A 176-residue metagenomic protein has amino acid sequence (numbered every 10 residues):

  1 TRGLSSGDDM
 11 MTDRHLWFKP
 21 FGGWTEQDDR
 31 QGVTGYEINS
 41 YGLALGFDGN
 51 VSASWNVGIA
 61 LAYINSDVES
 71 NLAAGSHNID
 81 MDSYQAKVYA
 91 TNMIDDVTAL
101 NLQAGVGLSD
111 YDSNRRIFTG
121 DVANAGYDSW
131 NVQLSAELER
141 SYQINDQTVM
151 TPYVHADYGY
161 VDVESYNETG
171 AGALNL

Functional and structural regions predicted by a protein language model:
T1-V149: Outer membrane beta-barrel translocator domains of Type V secretion systems
Q27, S54, V161-E164, T169: Surface-exposed loop/turn and secondary-structure junction residues enriched for glycine/proline
Y89, Y153, A173-L174: Bulky hydrophobic/aromatic packing residues
F118-V122, N167-L176: Solvent-exposed loop segments that connect transmembrane elements
L138, V149-V163: Solvent-exposed flexible segments
I144, A156, S165-G170: Long, contiguous C-terminal modules that act as interaction/assembly or targeting platforms
